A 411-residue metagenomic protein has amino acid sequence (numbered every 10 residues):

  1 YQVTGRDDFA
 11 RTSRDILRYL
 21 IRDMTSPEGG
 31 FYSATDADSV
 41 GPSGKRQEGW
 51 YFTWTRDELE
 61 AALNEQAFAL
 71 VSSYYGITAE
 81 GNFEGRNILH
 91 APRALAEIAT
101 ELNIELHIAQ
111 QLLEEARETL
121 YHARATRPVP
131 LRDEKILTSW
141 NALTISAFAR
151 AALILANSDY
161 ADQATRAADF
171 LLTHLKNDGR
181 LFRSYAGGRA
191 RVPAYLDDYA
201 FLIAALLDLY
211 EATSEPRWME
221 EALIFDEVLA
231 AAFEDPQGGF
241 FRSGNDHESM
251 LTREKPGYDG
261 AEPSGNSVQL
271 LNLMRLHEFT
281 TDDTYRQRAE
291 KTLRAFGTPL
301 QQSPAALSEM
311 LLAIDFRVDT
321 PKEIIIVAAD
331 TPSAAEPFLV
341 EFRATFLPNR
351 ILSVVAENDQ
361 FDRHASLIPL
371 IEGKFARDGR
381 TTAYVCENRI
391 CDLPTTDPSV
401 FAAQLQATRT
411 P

Functional and structural regions predicted by a protein language model:
Y1-P411: Glycan-recognition and catalytic cores of secretory/periplasmic carbohydrate-active enzymes
